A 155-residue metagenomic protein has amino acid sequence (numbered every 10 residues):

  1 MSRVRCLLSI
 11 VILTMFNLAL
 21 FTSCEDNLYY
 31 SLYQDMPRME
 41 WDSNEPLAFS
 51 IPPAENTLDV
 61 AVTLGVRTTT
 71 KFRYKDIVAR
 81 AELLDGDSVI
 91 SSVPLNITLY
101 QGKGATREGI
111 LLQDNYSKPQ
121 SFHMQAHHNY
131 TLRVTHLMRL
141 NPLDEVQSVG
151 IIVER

Functional and structural regions predicted by a protein language model:
L20-S23: C-terminal motif of bacterial Sec signal peptides marking the signal peptidase cleavage site
E25-N27: Bacterial signal peptide processing site
L32-P52: Post-signal peptide N-terminal segment of mature Sec-exported envelope proteins
E45-Y74: Post-signal-peptide N-terminal segment of Sec-exported extracytoplasmic proteins
N56-L64, F122-M138: Noncatalytic modules at the cell exterior or secretory-pathway interfaces, chiefly beta-strand-rich lectin/adhesion
T69-K71, D114-F122, H136-Q147: Short acidic/polar inter-strand loop motif in beta-rich domains
A79-R80, R139-R155: Exposed low-complexity, polar/acidic, P/S/T/G-rich flexible segments that act as propeptides, protease-susceptible
P94-M124: An anionic, turn-rich surface loop/hairpin at beta-sheet edges that serves as a generic interaction/coordination patch
